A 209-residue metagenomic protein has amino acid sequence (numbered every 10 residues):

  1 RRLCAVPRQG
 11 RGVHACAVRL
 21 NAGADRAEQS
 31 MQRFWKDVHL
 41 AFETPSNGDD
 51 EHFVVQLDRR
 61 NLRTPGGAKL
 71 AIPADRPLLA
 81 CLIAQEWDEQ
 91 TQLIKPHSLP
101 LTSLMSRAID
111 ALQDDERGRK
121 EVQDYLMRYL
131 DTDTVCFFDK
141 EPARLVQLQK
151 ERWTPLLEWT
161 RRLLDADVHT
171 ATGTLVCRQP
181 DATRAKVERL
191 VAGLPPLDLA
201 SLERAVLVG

Functional and structural regions predicted by a protein language model:
R1-A27: N-terminal mitochondrial targeting presequence
H14, G23-T91: N-terminal domain-start signal
R60-V135: A surface-exposed, charged beta-strand/loop segment in the N-terminal or early-internal portion of soluble proteins
L70, P142-V146, A200-A205: Short, charged/polar micro-motifs that form catalytic or ligand-binding hotspots
I72-P77, Q149-L163, R204-G209: Hydrophobic/aromatic-rich, well-ordered segments within soluble, folded domains that form packed cores
D88, Q92, L156, R161 (+1 more regions): Hydrophobic/aromatic-lined pockets within catalytic cores
K120-E188: Internal, conserved structured core segments that host functional sites
Q179-G209: An internal, amphipathic alpha-helical element
